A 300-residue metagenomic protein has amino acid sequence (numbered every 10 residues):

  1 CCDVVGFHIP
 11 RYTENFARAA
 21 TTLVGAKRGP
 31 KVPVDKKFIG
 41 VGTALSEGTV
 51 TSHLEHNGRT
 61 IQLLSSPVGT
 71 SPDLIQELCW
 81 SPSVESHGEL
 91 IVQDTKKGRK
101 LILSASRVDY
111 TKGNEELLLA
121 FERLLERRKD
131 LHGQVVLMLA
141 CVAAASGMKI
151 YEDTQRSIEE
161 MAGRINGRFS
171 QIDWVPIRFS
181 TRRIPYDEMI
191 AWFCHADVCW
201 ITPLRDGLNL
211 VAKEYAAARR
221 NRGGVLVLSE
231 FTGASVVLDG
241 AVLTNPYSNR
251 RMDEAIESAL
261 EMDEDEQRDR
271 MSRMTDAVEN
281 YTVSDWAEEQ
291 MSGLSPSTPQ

Functional and structural regions predicted by a protein language model:
C1-Q300: Catalytic cores of carbohydrate-active enzymes across secretory and cytosolic contexts
